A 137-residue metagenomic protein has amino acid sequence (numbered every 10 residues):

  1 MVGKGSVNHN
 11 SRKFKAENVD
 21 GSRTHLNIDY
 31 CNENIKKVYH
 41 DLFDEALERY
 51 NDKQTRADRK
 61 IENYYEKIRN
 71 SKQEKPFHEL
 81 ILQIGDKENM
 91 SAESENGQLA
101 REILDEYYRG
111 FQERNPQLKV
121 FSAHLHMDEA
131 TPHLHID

Functional and structural regions predicted by a protein language model:
M1-D137: N-terminal nicking endonuclease/strand-transfer module with a His-rich metal-binding environment and a catalytic Tyr
